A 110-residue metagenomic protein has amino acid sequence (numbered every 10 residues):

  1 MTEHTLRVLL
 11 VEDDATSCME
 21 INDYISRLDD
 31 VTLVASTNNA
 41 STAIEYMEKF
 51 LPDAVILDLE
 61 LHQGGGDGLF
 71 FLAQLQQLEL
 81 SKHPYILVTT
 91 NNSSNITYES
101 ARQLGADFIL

Functional and structural regions predicted by a protein language model:
E12: Conserved acidic carboxylate
T16-R27, E45: Amphipathic alpha1 helix at the N-terminus of the CheY-like receiver
N22, S36-A54, H62: Acidic, metal-coordinating helix/loop segments flanking the phosphotransfer/catalytic sites of two-component signaling
E45, D67-K82: Short amphipathic alpha-helix used as the core "switch/output" element in two-component signaling
L51-D53, E79-Y85: His-Asp phosphorelay/catalytic-motif detector in bacterial-type signaling
I56, L87-V88: Hydrophobic beta-strand core positions in alpha/beta domains
H62-G64, S94: The feature encodes the CheY-like receiver
F70, T90-L110: Alpha4 helix (beta4-alpha4-beta5 surface) of REC/receiver domains from two-component response regulators
